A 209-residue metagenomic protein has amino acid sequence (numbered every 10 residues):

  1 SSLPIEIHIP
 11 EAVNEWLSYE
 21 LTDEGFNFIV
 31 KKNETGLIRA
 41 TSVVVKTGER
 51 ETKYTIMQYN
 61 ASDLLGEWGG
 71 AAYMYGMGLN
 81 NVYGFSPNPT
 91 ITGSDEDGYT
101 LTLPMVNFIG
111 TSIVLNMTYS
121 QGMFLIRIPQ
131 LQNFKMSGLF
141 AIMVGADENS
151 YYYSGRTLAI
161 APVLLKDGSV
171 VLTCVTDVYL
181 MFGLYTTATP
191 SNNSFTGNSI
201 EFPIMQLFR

Functional and structural regions predicted by a protein language model:
S1-I29: Surface-exposed binding patches on compact interaction domains or structured appendages
L3-I7, T41, T52, I113: Short beta-strand/loop motifs in extracellular/secreted proteins, especially within beta-sandwich accessory domains
K31-R39, L165: Surface-exposed, short loops/turns at beta-strand junctions within beta-sandwich domains
G36-E49: A short beta-strand micro-motif common to beta-rich folds, especially ectodomain repeats
E49, Y54-L65, S169, T173-R209: Edge beta-strand at a domain terminus
A61-G84: Tryptophan-anchored aromatic micro-motifs
E96-T173: Contiguous, well-ordered beta-strand patches that form the walls/edges of small beta-barrel/beta-sandwich domains
